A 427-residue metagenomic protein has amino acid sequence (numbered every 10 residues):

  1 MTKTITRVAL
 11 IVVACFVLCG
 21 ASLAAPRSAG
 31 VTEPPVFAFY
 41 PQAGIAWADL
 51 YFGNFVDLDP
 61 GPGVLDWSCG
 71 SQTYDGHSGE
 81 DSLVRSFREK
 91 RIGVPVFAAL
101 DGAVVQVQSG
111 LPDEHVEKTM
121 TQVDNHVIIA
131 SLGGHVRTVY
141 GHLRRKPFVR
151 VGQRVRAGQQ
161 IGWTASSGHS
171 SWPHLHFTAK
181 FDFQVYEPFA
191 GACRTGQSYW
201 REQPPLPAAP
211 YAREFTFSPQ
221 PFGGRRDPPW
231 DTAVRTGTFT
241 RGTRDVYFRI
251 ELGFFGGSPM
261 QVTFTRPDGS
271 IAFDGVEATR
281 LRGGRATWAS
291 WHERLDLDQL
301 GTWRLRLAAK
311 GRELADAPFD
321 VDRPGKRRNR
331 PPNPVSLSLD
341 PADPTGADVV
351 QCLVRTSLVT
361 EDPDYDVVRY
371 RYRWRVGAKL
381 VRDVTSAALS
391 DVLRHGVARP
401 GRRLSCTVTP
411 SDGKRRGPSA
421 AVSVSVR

Functional and structural regions predicted by a protein language model:
A9-G20: Bacterial N-terminal signal peptides
A24-N125, A157, S166, F189-D245 (+1 more regions): Surface-exposed, glycine-biased beta-strand/turn segments
K90-G93, F97-A98, L132-G158, R371-W374 (+1 more regions): Short histidine-centered loop motifs in beta-beta connectors
V262-R266, L307, Y370-A378: Conserved aromatic beta-strand anchor motif in extracellular beta-sandwich/beta-rich domains
A272-G283, R382-A388: Solvent-exposed serine/threonine-rich low-complexity stretches and specific carbohydrate-binding patches
L281-R294, A388-D391: Aromatic sugar-binding surface patches on proteins that engage polysaccharides or sugar-phosphate polymers
L307-A309, P410: Conserved structural position at the C-terminal beta-strand of extracellular beta-sandwich adhesion modules
G325-R427: Ser/Thr/Pro/Gly-rich low-complexity disordered regions
